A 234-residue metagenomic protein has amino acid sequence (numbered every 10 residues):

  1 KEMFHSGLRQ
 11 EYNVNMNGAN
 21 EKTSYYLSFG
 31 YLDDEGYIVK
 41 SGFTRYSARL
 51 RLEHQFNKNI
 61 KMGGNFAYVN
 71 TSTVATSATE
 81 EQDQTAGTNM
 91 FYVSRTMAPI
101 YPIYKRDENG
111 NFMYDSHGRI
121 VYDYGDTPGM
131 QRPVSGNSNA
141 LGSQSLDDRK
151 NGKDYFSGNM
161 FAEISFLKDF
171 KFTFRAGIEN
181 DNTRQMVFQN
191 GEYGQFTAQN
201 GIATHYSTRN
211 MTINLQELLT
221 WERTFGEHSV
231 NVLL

Functional and structural regions predicted by a protein language model:
K1, H5-A48, N59-I60, F156: Outer-membrane beta-barrel translocator/receptor signature
K1, Y37-I38, S47, R51-Y155 (+1 more regions): Surface-exposed loop/interface segments of Gram-negative outer-membrane beta-barrel transport/assembly proteins
R9, N20-E21, N57, S165-L167 (+1 more regions): Outer-membrane beta-barrel channels and translocator barrels
N13-N17, S28, R51, N159-F161 (+2 more regions): Outer-membrane beta-barrel architecture
A19, G30, L167, R175-G177: Acidic/polar N-terminal loop/beta-strand segments that form early-domain functional surfaces
Y25-Y26, Y31, F43-Y46, Y68 (+3 more regions): Aromatic side chains
